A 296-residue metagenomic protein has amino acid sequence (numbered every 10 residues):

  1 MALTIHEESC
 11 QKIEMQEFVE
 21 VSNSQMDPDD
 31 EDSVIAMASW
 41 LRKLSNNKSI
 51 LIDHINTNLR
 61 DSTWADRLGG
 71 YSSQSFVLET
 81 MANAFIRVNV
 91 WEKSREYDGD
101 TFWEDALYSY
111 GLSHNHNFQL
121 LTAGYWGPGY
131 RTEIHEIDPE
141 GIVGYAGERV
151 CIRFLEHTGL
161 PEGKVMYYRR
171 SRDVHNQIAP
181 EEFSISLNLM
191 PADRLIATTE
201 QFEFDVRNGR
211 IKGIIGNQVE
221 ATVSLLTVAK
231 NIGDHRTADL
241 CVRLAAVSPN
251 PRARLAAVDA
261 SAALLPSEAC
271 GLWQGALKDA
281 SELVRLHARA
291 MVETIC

Functional and structural regions predicted by a protein language model:
H6-Y97, F204: A short, N-terminal "cap"/entry segment at the start of jelly-roll beta-barrel domains of the cupin/DSBH fold
L59-R60, V90-F118, R169-S171: Conserved short histidine dyad/triad with adjacent acidic residue
H116, T122, D138-R170: Short acidic-glycine-tyrosine-enriched beta hairpin
T122, I134, E181-A197: A short hydrophobic beta-strand segment most commonly corresponding to one strand of the jelly-roll/cupin
P161-E162, R170-M190: Ligand-binding loop in jelly-roll beta-barrel domains
R194-R236: Charged, amphipathic alpha-helical linkers/stalks
R207, H235-A245, S267-L277: Amphipathic alpha-helical scaffolding segments comprising HEAT/armadillo-like alpha-solenoid repeats
V223-N231, L255-L264, H287-I295: Structural detector for internal amphipathic alpha-helices that build alpha-solenoid repeat scaffolds
